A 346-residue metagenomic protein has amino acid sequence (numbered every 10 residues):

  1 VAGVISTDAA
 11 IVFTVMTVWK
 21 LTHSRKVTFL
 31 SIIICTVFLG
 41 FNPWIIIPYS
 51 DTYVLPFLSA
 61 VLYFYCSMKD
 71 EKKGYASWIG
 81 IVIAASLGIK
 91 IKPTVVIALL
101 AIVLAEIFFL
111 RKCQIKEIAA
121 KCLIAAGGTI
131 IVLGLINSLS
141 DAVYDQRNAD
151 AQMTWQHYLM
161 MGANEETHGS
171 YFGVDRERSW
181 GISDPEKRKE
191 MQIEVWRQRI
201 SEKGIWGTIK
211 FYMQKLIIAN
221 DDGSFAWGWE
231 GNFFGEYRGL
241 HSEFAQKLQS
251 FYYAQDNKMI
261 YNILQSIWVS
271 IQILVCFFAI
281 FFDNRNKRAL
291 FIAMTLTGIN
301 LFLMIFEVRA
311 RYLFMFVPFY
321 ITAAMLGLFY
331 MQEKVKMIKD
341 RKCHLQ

Functional and structural regions predicted by a protein language model:
A2-G3, I218-I292, L296: Membrane-interface anchor segments at the N-terminal boundary of transmembrane helices in multi-pass membrane enzymes
A2-S6, L30-A60, Y65, I91-A98 (+1 more regions): Multi-pass, polyprenyl lipid-linked donor-dependent membrane glycosyltransferases
A2-T22, A60, L274-F278: Transmembrane-helix motifs of polytopic, lipid-linked glycan transferases
I11-V37, K287-I292: Transmembrane-helix signature of polytopic, membrane-embedded enzymes that assemble or transfer cell-envelope glycans
F13-M16, Y53-D70, I83-A85, I102 (+1 more regions): Specific aromatic-rich, kink-prone transmembrane helix
T22, S59-S77, I107, K112: Membrane-interface transmembrane helices that cradle and orient dolichyl/undecaprenyl
S77-K92, V103, A125-T129, L301: Membrane-interface alpha helices of multi-pass inner-membrane proteins
A142-S242: Membrane-proximal stem/loop segments at transmembrane-domain junctions that anchor or position
